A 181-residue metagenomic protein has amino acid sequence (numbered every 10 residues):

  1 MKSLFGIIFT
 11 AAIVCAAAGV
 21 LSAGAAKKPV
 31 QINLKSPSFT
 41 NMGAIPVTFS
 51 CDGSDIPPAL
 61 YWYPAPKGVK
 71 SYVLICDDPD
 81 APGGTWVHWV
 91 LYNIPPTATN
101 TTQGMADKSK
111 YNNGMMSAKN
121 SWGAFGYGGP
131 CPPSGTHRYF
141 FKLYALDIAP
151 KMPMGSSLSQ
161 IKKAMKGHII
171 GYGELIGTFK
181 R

Functional and structural regions predicted by a protein language model:
M1-F9: Bacterial N-terminal signal peptides that target proteins for export
I8-G19: Bacterial N-terminal signal peptides
L21-R181: N-terminus-centered regions that define maturation/targeting leaders and the start of the first functional domain
